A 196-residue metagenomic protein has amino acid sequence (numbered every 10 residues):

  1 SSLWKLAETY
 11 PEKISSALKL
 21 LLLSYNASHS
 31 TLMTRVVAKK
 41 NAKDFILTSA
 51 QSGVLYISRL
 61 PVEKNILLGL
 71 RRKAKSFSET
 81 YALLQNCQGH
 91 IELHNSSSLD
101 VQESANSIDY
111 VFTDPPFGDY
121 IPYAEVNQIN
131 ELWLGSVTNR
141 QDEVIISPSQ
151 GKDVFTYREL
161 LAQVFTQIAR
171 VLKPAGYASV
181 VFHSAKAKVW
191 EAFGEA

Functional and structural regions predicted by a protein language model:
S1-S104, Y120-Q150, Y157, V164 (+3 more regions): Nucleic-acid modification enzymes, centered on SAM-dependent nucleic-acid methyltransferases
S107-I108: Local beta-strand N-terminus motif with an aromatic residue
V111-F112: Hydrophobic beta-strand segment of the Class I
P116: Conserved SAM-binding loop
S136-V137, F165-Q167, L172-A178: Short glycine-dipeptide loop
V181: A cross-family glycoside hydrolase active-site/sugar-binding cleft signature
